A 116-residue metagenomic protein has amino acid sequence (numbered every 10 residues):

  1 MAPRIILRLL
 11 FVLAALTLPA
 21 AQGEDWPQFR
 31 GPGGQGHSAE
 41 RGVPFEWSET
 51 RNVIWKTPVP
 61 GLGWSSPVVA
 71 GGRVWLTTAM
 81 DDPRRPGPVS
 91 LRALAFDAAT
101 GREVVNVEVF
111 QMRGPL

Functional and structural regions predicted by a protein language model:
M1-I6: N-terminal secretory signal peptides that target proteins for export/translocation
R8-T17: Bacterial N-terminal signal peptides
A20-L116: Noncatalytic, solvent-exposed loop/strand surfaces of beta-propeller-type extracellular/periplasmic domains
